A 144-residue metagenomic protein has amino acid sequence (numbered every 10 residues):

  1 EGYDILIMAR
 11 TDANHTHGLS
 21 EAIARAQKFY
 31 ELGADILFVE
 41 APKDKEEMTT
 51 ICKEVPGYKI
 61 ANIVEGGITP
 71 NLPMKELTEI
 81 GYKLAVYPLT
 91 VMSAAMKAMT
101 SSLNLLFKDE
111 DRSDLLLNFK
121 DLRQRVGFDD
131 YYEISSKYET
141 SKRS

Functional and structural regions predicted by a protein language model:
E1-L89, S93-A94, T100-L105, Y131 (+1 more regions): Alpha/beta enzyme core
L106-S144: Flexible C-terminal active-site loop/helix
